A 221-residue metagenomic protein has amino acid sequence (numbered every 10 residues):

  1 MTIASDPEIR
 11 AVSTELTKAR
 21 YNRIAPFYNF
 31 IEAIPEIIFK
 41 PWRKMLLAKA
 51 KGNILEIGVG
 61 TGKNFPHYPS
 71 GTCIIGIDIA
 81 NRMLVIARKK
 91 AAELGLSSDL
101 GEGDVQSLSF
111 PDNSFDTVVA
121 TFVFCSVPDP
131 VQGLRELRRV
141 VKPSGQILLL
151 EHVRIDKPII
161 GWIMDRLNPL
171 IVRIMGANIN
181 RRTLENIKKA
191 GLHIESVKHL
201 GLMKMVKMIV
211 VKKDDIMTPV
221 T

Functional and structural regions predicted by a protein language model:
T2-K51, K63-N64, I86, M164-D165 (+1 more regions): Conserved class I S-adenosyl-L-methionine
V12-E15, I31-P35, R135, L148-V206: C-terminal alpha-helical "lid/dimerization" subdomain adjacent to the S-adenosyl-L-methionine
L55-S107: Class I SAM-dependent methyltransferase SAM/SAH-binding core
C73, S144-Q146: Short glycine-centered segments of the SAM/dcSAM-binding site in methyltransferase folds
Q106-V118: A short acidic, Gly/Pro-enriched loop at the edge of an enzyme's catalytic core that lines a small-molecule cofactor
T117-D129: A short SAM/SAH-binding and catalytic strip from SAM-dependent methyltransferases
V131-P143: A short glycine-rich, Lys/Arg-flanked "PGG" loop and its adjoining helix->strand segment in the class I
M208-T221: C-terminal lobe and adjacent flexible extensions of AdoMet/dcAdoMet transferase-like proteins
